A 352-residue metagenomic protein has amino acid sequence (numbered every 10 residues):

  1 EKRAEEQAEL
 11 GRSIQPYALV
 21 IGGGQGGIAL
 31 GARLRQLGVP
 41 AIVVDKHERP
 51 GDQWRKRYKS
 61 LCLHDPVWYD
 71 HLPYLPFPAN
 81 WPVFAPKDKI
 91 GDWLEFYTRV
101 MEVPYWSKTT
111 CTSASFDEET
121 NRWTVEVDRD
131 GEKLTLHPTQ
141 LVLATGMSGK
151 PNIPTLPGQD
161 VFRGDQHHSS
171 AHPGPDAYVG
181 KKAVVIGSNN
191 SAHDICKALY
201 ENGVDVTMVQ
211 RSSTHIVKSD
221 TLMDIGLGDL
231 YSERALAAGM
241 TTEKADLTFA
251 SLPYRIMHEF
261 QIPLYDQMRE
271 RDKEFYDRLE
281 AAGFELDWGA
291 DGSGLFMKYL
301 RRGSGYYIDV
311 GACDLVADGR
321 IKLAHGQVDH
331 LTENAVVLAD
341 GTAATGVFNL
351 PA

Functional and structural regions predicted by a protein language model:
E1-L19, G23, A32-H47, D52-Q53 (+4 more regions): Flavin (primarily FAD) cofactor-binding/catalytic cores of flavoenzymes
K2-E6, Q25, Y58, S148 (+3 more regions): Bulky hydrophobic/aromatic packing residues
Q25, P66, P78, P151-P154: Proline-rich low-complexity regions
G27-I28, A192: N-terminal Rossmann-fold NAD(P) dinucleotide-binding loop
R55-W93, S213-A282: Glycine-rich active-site loop/strand segments that organize a redox cofactor
